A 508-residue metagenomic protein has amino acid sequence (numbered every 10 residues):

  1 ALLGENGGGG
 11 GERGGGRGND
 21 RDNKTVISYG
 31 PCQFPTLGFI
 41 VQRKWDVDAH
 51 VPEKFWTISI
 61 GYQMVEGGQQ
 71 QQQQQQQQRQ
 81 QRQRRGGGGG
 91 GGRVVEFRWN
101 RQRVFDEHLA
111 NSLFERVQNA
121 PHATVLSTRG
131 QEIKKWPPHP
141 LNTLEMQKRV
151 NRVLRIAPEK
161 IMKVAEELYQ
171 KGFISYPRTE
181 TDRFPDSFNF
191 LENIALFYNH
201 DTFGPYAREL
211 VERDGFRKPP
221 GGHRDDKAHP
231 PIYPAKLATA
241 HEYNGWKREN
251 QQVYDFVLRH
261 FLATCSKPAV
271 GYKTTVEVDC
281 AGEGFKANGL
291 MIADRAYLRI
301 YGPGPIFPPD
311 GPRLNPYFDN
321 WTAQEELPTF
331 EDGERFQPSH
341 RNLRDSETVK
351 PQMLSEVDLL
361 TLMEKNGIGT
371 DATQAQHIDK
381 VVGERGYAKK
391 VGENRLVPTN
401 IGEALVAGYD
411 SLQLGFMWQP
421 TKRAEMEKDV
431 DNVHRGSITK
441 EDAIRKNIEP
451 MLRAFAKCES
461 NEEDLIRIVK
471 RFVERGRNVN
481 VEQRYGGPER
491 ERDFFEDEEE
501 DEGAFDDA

Functional and structural regions predicted by a protein language model:
A1-Q70, R79-E132, D226-E283, K446 (+3 more regions): Phosphate-backbone binding and catalysis cores of DNA-processing enzymes
E12-R13, R82-G86, A157-E159, K163 (+1 more regions): Basic, low-complexity terminal or inter-domain segments flanking catalytic cores
P31, P140, M353: Short aromatic/basic micro-patch
N119-W136, K148, H340-V349: Positively charged, polyanion-binding regions of nucleic-acid-associated proteins
W136-L144: DNA transaction DNA-binding modules
R149, V153-A157: A conserved hydrophobic secondary-structure block that centers on an alpha-helix together with its immediately flanking
